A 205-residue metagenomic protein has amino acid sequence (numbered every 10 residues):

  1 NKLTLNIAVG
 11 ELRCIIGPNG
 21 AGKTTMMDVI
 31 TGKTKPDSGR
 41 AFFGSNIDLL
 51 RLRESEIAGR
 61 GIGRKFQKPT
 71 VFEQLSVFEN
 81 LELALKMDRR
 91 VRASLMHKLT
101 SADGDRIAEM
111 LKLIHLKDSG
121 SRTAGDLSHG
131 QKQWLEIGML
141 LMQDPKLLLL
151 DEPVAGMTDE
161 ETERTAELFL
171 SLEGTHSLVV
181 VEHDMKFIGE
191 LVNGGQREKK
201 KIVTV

Functional and structural regions predicted by a protein language model:
I16-P18: The feature captures the beta-strand-to-loop junction immediately N-terminal to the Walker
T31: Helix-to-loop junction immediately C-terminal to a conserved catalytic motif
R40-R60: ABC ATPase NBD Q-loop/coupling interface
L50-R51, M110-D126, Q131: Conserved ABC nucleotide-binding domain
S94-S119, E167-L170, S177: Conserved ABC ATPase "signature" region
L148-E152: Catalytic Walker B motif of ABC-type/P-loop ATPase nucleotide-binding domains
T162-G174, G189: Helical segment within the ABC ATPase nucleotide-binding domain
